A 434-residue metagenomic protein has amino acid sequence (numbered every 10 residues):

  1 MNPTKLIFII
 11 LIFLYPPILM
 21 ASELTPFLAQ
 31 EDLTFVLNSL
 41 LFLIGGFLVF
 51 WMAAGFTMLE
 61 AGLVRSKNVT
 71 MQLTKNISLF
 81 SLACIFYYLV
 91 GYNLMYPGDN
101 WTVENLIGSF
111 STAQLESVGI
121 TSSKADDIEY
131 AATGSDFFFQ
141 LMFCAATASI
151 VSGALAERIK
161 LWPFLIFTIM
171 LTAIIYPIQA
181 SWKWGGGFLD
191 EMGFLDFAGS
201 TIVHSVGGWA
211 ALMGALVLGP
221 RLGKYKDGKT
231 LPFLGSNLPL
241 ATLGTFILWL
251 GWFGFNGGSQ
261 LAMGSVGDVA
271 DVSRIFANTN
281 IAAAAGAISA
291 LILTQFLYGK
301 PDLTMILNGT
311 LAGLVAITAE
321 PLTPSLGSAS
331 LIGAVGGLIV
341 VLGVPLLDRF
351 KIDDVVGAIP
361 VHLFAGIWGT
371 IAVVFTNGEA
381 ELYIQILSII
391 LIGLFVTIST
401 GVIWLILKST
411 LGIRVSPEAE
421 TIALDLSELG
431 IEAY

Functional and structural regions predicted by a protein language model:
P3-Y434: Hydrophobic alpha-helical transmembrane bundles of multi-pass membrane proteins
